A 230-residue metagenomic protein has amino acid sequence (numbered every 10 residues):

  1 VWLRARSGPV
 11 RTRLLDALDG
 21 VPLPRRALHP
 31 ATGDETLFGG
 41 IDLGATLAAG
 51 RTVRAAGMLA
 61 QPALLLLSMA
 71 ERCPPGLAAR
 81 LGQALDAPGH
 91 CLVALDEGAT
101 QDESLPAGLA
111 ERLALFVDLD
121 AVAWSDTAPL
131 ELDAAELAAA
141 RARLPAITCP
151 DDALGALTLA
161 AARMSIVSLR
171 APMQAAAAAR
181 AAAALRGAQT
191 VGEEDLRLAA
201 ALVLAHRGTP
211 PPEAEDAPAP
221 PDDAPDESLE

Functional and structural regions predicted by a protein language model:
V1-D120: Conserved ASCE/P-loop NTPase catalytic core
R4, G8, A27, A146-D151 (+2 more regions): Conserved phosphate/pyrophosphate-binding and hydrolysis machinery centered on Walker-type P-loop NTPases, extending
R11, D34, A134-L137, L154 (+1 more regions): Alpha-helix initiation and N-capping motif
H90-M164: Phosphate-sensing "switch" segment of ASCE/P-loop ATPases
A156, M173-A178, E194-L198: Amphipathic alpha-helical interaction segments
A162-L169, A177-V191, L202-T209: AAA+ ATPase "lid" subdomain C-terminal helix
A188-E230: C-terminal engagement/docking regions of AAA+ P-loop ATPases
